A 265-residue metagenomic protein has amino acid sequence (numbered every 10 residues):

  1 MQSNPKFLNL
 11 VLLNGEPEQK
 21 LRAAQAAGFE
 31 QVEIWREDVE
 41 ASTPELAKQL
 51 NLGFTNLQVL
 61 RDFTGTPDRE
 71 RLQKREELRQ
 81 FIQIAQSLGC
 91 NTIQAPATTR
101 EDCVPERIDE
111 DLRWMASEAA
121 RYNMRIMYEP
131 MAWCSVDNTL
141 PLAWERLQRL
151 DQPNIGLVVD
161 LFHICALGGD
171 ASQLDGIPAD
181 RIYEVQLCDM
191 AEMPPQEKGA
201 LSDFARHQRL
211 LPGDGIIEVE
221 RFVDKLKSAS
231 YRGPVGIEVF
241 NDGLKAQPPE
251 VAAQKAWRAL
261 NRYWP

Functional and structural regions predicted by a protein language model:
M1-K6, L13-Q25, G89, P141-I155 (+1 more regions): Histidine-acidic metal/acid-base catalytic patches
N4-L10, V32-I34, F54-V59, I93-A95 (+4 more regions): Hydrophobic faces of well-ordered beta-strands that scaffold small-molecule active sites in alpha/beta enzyme cores
L12-E18, Q31-T43, F63-L72, T99-E106 (+4 more regions): Acidic-and-aromatic substrate-binding clefts and catalytic sites of carbohydrate-active enzymes
A27-F29: Helix-loop element at the rim of GNAT/NAT acetyltransferase active sites that forms part of the acceptor-substrate
A41-N56, M124: Short acidic, glycine/proline-enriched helix-loop-strand junctions
Q49-F54, L72-L78, Q94-C103, A132-N138 (+3 more regions): Noncatalytic linker/hinge segments flanking ATPase motor cores
L50, T64-G156: Active-site acidic/histidine proton-transfer and metal-coordination neighborhood in alpha/beta enzyme cores
L60-T66, E192-P194: Conserved radical SAM core fold
